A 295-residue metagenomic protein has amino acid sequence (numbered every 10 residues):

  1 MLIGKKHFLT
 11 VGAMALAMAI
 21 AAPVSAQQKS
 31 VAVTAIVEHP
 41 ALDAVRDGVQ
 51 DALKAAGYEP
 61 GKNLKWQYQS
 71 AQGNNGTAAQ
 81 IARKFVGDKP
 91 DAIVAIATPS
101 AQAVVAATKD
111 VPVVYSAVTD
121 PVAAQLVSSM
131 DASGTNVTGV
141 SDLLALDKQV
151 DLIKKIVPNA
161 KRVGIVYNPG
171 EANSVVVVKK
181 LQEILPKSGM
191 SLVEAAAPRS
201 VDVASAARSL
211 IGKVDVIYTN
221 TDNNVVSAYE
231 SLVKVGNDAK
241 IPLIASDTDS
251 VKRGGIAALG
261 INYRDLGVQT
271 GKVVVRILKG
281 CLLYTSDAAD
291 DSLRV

Functional and structural regions predicted by a protein language model:
L2-V11: Bacterial N-terminal signal peptides that target proteins for export
V11-A19: Bacterial N-terminal signal peptides
A22-A26: Sec/Tat signal peptide C-region and signal peptidase I cleavage site
V31-Q50, A56, Q67-G76, G170-A172 (+2 more regions): Extracytoplasmic "Venus flytrap"
V49, Y284-V295: Single conserved hydrophobic/aromatic residue that forms the stacking wall/gate of nucleotide- or nucleobase-binding
W66, S70-S128, T219-N237, I241: Beta-alpha junction/loop-to-helix N-cap segments that form part of ligand/metal-binding clefts
P121-A160, I261-C281: Hydrophobic alpha-helical segments within soluble ligand-binding/sensing domains
V166, A172-T248: Pocket-lining segment of extracytoplasmic ligand-binding domains
